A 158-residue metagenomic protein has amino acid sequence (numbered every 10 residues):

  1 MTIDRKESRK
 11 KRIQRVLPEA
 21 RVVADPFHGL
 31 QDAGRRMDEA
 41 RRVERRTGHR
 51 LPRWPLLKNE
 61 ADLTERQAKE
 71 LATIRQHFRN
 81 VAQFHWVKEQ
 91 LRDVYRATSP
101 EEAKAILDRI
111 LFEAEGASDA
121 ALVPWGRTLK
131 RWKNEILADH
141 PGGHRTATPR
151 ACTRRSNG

Functional and structural regions predicted by a protein language model:
T2-E19, F27-Q31, T47-G158: Acidic/histidine-rich catalytic cores and adjacent linkers of DNA breakage/strand-transfer/modification proteins
A24: Short loop/edge segments at beta-strand edges and connector loops that shape dinucleotide/nucleotide cofactor-binding
G34-R45: Short, surface-exposed amphipathic charged segments that create phosphate/polyanion-binding patches used for binding
